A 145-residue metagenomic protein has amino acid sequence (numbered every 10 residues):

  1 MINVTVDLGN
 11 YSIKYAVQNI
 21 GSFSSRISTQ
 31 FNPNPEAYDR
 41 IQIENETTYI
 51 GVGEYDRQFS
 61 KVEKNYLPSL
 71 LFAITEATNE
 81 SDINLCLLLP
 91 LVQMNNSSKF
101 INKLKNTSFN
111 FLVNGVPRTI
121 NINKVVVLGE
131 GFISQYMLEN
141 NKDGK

Functional and structural regions predicted by a protein language model:
M1-G144: Nucleotide/phosphate-binding catalytic cleft detector across ATP-hydrolyzing and phosphate-transferring enzymes
